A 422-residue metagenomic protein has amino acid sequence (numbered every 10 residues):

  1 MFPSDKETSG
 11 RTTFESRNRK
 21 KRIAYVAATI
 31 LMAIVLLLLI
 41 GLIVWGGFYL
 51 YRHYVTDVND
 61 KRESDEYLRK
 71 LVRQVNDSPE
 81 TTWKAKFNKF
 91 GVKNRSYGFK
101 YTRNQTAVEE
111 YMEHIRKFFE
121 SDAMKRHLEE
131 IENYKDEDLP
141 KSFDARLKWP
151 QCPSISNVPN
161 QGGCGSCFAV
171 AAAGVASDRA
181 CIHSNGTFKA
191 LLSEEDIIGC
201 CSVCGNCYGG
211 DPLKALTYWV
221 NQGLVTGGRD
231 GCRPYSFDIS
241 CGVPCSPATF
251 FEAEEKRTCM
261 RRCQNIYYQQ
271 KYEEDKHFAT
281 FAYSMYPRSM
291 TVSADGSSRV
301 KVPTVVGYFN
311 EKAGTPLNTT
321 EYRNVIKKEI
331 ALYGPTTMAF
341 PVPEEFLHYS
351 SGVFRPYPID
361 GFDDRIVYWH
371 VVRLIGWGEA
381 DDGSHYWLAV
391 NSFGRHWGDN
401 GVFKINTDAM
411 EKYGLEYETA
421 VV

Functional and structural regions predicted by a protein language model:
M1-K20: Intrinsically disordered cytoplasmic terminal tails of membrane proteins
N18-M32: Membrane-water interface of alpha-helical transmembrane segments
A28-V422: Catalytic-core signature of thiol
